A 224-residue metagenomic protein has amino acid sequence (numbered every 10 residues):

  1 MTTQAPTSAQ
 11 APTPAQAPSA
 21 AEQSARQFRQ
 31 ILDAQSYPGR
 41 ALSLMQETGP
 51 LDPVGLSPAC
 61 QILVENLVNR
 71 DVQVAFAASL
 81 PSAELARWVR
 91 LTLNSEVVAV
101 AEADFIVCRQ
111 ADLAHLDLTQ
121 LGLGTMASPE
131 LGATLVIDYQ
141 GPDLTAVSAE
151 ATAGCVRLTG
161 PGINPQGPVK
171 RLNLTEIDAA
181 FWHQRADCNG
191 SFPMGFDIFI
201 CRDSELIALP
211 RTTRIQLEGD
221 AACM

Functional and structural regions predicted by a protein language model:
T2-T7, A11-A59, A151, C155-R157 (+3 more regions): Active-site helix-to-loop segments that bind/position phosphate- or nucleotide-bearing substrates and donors across
A5, A11, L67, V74 (+2 more regions): Generic preference for hydrophobic/aromatic residues in regular secondary structure cores
F28-I31, Q35, L67, W182-S191: Generic hydrophobic, helix-prone segments enriched in Leu/Val/Ile
A34-A99: A glycine-rich, hydrophobic loop/mini-helix early in the fold
S82-A208, T213, M224: Internal, well-folded beta-alpha domain core
I215-E218: N-terminal glycine/serine-rich phosphate-binding loop of ATP-dependent small-molecule kinases, especially carbohydrate
